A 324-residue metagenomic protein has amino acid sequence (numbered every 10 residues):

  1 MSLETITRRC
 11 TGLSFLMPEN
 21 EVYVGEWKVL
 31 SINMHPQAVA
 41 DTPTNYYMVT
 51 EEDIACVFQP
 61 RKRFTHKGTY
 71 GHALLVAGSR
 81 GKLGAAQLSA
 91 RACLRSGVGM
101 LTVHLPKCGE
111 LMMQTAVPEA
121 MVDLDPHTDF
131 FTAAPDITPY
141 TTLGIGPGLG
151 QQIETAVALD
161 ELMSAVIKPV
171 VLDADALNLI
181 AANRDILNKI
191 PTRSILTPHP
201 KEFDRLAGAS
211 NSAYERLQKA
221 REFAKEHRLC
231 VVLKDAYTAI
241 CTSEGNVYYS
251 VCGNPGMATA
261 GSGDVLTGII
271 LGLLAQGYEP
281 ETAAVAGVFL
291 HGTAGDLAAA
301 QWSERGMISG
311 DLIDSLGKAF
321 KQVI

Functional and structural regions predicted by a protein language model:
S2-E4, C10, F15-V170, A174 (+2 more regions): Small-residue (G/A/S/T)-rich helix-start motifs and N-terminal tracts that mark the onset
